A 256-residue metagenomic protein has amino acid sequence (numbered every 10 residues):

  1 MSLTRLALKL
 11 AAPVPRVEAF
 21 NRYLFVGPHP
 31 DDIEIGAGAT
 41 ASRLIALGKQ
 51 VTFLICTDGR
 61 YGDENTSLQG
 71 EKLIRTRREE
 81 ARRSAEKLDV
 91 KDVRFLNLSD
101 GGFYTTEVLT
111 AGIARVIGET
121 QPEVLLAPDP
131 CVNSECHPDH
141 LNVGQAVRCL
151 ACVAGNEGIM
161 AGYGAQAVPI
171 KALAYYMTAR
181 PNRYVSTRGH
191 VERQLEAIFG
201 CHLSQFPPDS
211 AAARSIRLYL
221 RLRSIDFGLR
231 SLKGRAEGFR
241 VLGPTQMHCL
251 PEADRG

Functional and structural regions predicted by a protein language model:
M1-T120, R240, C249-D254: Active-site rim/loop-helix segments in enzyme catalytic domains that contact anionic ligands
S2-L24, Y104-G256: Metal-dependent de-N-acetylase/amidase catalytic core
